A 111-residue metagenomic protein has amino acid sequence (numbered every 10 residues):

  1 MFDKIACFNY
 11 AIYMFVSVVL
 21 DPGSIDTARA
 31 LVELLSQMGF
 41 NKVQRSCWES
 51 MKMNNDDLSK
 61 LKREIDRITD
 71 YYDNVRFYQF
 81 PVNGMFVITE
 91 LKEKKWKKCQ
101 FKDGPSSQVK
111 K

Functional and structural regions predicted by a protein language model:
F2-D57: Extended, hydrophobic alpha-helical segments
M14, V109-K111: Intrinsic disorder/low-complexity detector
K42, K60, K97-Q100: Juxtamembrane helix-loop transition sites at the ends of transmembrane segments in multi-pass membrane proteins
C47-F77: Aromatic/basic micro-patches that form nucleic-acid/chromatin recognition or nuclease catalytic surfaces
Y71-Q108: C-terminal structural segments of small proteins and small subunits
